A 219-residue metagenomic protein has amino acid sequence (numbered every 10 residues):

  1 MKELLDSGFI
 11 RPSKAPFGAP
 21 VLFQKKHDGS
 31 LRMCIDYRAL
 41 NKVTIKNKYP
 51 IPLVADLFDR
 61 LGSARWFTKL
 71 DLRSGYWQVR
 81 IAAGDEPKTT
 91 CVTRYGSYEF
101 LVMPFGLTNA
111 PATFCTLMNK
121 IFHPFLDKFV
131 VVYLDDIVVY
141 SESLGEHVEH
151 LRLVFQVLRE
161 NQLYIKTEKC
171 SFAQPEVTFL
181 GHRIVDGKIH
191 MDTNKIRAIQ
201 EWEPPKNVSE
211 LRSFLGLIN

Functional and structural regions predicted by a protein language model:
M1-N219: Retroelement reverse transcriptase polymerase core
